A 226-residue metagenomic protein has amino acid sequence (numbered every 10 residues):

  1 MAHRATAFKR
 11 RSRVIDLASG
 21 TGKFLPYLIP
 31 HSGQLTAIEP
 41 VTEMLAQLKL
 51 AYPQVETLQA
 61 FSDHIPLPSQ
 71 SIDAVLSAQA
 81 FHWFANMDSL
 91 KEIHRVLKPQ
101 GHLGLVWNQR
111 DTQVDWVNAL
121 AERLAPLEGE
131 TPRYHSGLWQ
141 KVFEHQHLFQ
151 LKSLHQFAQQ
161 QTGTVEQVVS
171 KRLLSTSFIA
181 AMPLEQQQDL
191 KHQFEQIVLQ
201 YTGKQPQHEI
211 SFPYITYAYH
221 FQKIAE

Functional and structural regions predicted by a protein language model:
M1-S12: Conserved alpha-helix/loop element of class I SAM-dependent methyltransferases that forms part of the SAM/SAH-binding
R13-L17, T21-H64: Class I SAM-dependent methyltransferase SAM/SAH-binding core
D63-A74: A short acidic, Gly/Pro-enriched loop at the edge of an enzyme's catalytic core that lines a small-molecule cofactor
S77-A78, N86: A short beta-strand submotif of the Rossmann-like class I SAM-dependent methyltransferase core that lines
F84-E92: A short, conserved alpha-helix within the catalytic core of class I
H94-G163: Conserved catalytic/acceptor-binding region of the Class I
G137-E226: Conserved Class I S-adenosyl-L-methionine
